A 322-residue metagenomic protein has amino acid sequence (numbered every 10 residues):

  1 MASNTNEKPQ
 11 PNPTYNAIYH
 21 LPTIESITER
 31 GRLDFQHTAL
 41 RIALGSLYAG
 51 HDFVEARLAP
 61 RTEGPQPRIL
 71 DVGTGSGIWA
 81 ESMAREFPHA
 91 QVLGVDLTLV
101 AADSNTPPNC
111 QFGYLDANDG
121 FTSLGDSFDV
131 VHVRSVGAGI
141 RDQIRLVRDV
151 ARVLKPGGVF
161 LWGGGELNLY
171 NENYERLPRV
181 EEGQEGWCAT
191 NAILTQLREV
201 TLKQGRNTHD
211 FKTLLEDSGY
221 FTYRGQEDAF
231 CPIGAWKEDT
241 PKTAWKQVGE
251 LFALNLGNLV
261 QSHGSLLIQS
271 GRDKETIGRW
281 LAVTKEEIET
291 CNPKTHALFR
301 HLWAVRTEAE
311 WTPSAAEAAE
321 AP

Functional and structural regions predicted by a protein language model:
A2-G64: Class I SAM-dependent methyltransferase Rossmann-like catalytic core, especially the SAM/SAH-binding loop
Q66-T122, R145: Class I SAM-dependent methyltransferase SAM/SAH-binding core
F121-V131: A short acidic, Gly/Pro-enriched loop at the edge of an enzyme's catalytic core that lines a small-molecule cofactor
V133-V136: A short beta-strand submotif of the Rossmann-like class I SAM-dependent methyltransferase core that lines
A138, W162-G257: Conserved catalytic/acceptor-binding region of the Class I
I140-D142: Short N-terminal helix/helix-N-cap motif within the alpha/beta-hydrolase-1
I144-V159: A short glycine-rich, Lys/Arg-flanked "PGG" loop and its adjoining helix->strand segment in the class I
S218-P322: C-terminal lobe and adjacent flexible extensions of AdoMet/dcAdoMet transferase-like proteins
